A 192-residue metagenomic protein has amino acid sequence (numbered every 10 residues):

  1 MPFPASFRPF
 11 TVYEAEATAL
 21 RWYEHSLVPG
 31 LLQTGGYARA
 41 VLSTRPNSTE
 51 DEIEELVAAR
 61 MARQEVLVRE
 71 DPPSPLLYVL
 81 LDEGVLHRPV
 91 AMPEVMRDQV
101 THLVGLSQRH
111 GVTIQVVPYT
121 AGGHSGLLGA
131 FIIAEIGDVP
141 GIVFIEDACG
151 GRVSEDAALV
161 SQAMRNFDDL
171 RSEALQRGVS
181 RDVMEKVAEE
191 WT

Functional and structural regions predicted by a protein language model:
M1-H87, E155-A158, R165-T192: Interdomain hinge/linker segments and adjacent boundary elements that couple functional modules
P73, L80, M92-T192: C-terminal regulatory/effector modules of DNA-binding transcriptional regulators
